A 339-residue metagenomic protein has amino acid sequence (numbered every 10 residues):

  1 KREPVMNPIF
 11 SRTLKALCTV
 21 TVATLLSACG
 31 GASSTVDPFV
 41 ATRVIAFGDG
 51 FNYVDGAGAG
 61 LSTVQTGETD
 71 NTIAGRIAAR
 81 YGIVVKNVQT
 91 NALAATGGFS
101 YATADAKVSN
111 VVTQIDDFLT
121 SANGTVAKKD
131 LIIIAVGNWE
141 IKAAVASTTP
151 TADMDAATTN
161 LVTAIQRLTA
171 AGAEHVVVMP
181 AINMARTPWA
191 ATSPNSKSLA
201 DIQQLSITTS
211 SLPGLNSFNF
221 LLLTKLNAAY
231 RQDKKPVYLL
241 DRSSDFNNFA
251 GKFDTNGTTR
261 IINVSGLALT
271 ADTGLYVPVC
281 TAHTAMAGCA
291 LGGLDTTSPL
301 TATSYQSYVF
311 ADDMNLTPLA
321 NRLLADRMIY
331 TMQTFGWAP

Functional and structural regions predicted by a protein language model:
K1-V5: Short, Lys/Arg-enriched N-terminal segments with co-localized hydrophobic residues within the first ~10-30 amino acids
N7-C18: Bacterial N-terminal signal peptides that target proteins for export
C29-P339: Conserved active-site regions of diverse hydrolases
